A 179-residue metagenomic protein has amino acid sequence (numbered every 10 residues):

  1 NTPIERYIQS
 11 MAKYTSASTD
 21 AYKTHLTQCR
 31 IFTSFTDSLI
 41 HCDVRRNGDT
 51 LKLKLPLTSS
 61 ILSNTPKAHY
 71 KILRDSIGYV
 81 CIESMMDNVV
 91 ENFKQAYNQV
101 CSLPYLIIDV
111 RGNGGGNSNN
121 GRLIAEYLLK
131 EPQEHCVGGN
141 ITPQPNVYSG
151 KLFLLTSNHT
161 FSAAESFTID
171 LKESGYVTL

Functional and structural regions predicted by a protein language model:
N1-Y105, G112-G115, E134-C136, K151: Flexible, low-complexity junctional segments that flank or bridge functional domains
Q28, V89-A96, N120-I124, A163-F167: Stable alpha-helical elements in mature extracytoplasmic
R74, V147-S149, S174: Short, well-ordered coil/turn elements that cap or connect secondary structure elements
Y97-Q99, I141-P143, I169-D170: Mature extracellular/periplasmic domains of secretome proteins
N98-Y105, E126-Q133, K172-Y176: Sec-exported extracytoplasmic/periplasmic mature domains
G114-S162: Gly/Ser/Thr-rich loop/hinge elements
F161, S174-L179: Short, well-structured beta-strand/strand-turn elements
